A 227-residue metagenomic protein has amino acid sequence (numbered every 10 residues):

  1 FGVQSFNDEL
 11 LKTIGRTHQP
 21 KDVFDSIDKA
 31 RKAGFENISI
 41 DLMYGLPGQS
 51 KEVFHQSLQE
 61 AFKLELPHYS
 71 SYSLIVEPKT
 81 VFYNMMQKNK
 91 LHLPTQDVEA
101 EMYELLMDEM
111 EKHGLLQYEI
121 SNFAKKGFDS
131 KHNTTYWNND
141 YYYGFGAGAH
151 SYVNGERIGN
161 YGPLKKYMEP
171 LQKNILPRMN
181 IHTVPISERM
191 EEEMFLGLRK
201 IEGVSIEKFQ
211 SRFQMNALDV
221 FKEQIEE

Functional and structural regions predicted by a protein language model:
G2-M215: C-terminal scaffold of the Radical SAM
Q214-E227: Short amphipathic alpha-helical interaction segments
